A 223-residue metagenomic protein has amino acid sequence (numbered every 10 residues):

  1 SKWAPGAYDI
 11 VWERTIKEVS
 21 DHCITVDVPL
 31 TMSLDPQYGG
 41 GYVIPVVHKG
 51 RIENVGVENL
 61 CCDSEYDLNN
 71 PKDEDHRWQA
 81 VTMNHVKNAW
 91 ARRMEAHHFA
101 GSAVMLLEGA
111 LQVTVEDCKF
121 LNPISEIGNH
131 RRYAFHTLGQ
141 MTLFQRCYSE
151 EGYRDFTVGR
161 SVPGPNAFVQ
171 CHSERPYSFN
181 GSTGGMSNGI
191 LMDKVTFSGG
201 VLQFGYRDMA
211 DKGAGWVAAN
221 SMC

Functional and structural regions predicted by a protein language model:
K2-N69, E74, W78: Small/polar beta-strand repeat architecture
P5-Y8, K49, D75, M83 (+5 more regions): Residue-level marker of regulatory loop/turn positions in helix-turn-helix DNA-binding domains and in histidine
V11-W12, I16, W90-A100, V104-L106: N-terminal start-of-domain structural block
Q37-V47, P71-T82, H98-S102, I127-H136 (+3 more regions): Extracellular beta-strand/beta-solenoid scaffold signature
E53-S64, K87-H98, A110-S125, L138-R154 (+3 more regions): Right-handed parallel beta-helix
